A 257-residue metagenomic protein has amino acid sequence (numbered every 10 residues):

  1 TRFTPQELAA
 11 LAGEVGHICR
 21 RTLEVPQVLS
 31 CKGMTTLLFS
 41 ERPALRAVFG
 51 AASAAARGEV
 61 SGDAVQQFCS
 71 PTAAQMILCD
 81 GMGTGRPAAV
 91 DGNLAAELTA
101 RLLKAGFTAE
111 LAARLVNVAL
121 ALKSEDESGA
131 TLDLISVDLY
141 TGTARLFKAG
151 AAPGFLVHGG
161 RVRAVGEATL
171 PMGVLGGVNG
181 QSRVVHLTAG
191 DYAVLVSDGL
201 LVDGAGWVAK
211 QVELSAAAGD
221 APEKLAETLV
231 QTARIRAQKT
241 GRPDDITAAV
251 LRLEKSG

Functional and structural regions predicted by a protein language model:
T1-Q6: Short Lys/Arg-enriched alpha/beta "domain-start" segment
A10-G33, A89-G159, A233-D244, V250-L251: Catalytic core of PPM/PP2C metal-dependent serine/threonine phosphatase domains
Q27-M82, P87, N93-E97, P153-V157 (+1 more regions): N-terminal entry segment of metal-dependent catalytic domains or homologous docking segments
S40-R42, L251-G257: Short beta-strand-to-coil "C-cap" segments at the C-terminal boundary of structured domains/repeats, marking
E41-D63, A113, N117-E125, A152-V184 (+3 more regions): PP2C/PPM family metal-dependent serine/threonine protein phosphatase catalytic domain, recognizing the conserved
A74-L78, L146, A193-V196: Short hydrophobic-aromatic micro-motifs
G81-A105, R163, A168-T169, V174-G176 (+2 more regions): Active-site-proximal, acidic helix/loop segment immediately C-terminal to a metal-coordinating Asp/Glu
S128, L134, R145-A149, P153 (+3 more regions): Generic detector of multi-pass transmembrane helix bundles and their immediately adjacent loops in polytopic membrane
